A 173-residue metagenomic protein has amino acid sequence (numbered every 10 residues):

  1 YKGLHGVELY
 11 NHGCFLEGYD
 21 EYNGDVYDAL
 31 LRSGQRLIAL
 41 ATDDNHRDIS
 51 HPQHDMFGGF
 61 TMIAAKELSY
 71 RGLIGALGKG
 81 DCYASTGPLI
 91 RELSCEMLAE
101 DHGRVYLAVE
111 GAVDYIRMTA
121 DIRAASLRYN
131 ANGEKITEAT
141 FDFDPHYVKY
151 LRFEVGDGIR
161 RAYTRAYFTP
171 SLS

Functional and structural regions predicted by a protein language model:
Y1-S173: Charged catalytic cores and adjacent phosphate/nucleic-acid-binding surfaces used for phosphate/nucleic-acid chemistry
